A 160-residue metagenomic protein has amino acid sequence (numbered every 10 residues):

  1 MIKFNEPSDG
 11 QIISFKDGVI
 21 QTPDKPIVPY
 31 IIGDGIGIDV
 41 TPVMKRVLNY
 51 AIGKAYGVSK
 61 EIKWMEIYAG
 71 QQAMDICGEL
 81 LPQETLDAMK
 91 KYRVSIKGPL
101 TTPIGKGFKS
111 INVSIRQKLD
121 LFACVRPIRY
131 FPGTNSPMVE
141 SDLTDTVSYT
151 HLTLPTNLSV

Functional and structural regions predicted by a protein language model:
M1-L143: Metallocofactor- and cofactor-centric catalytic cores in central/energy metabolism, strongly enriched
T150-T156: Conserved small/polar residues in nucleotide/adenosyl-binding loops
